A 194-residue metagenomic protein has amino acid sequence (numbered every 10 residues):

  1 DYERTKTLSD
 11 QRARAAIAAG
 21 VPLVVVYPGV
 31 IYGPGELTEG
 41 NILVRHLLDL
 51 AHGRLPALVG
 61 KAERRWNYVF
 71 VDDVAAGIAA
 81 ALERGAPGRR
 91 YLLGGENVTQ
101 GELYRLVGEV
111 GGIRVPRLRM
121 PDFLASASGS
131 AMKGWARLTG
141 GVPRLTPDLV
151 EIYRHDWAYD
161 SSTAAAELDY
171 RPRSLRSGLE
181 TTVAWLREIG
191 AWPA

Functional and structural regions predicted by a protein language model:
D1-D10, G40-V44, R64-Y68: Short-chain dehydrogenase/reductase
T7-R14, A76: Conserved active-site helix of classical SDR/Rossmann-fold NAD(P)-dependent CH-OH oxidoreductases
Q11-P34: Conserved beta-loop-beta element that borders a ligand/cofactor-binding pocket
V25, R65-Y68, N97, A158: Short aromatic/basic micro-patch
I31-G33, V74, V98: Conserved sequence/active-site signature of Rossmann-fold short-chain dehydrogenase/reductase
H46-V69: A conserved pocket-lining segment of Rossmann-fold NAD(P)-dependent short-chain dehydrogenase/reductase
G77-R144, S161, S174-A194: Mid/C-terminal beta-alpha module of Rossmann-like enzyme folds, strongest in SDR-family dehydrogenases/epimerases
